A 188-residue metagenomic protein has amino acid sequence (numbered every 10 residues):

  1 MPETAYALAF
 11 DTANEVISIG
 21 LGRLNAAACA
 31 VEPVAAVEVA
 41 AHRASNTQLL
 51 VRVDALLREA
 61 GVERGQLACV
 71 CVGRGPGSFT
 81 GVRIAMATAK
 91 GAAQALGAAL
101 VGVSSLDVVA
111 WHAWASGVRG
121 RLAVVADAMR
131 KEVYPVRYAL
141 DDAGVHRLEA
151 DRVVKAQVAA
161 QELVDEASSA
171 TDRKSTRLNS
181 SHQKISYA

Functional and structural regions predicted by a protein language model:
P2-R74: N-terminal beta-alpha supersecondary unit
F10-A13, R52-V53, R74-G75, V82 (+3 more regions): Fold-independent oxyanion-binding glycine-rich loops and adjacent beta-strand/coil segments at enzyme active sites
N14, R130, H182: Short, glycine/acidic-enriched loop or turn micro-motifs at the edges of active sites
N25-E32, E38, A44, A99-R177: Surface "functional belts" at beta-alpha junctions
Q48-R52, A87, G91, V108: Short amphipathic alpha-helical face segments that pack within enzyme cores and frequently flank/anchor catalytic
L56-A60, A95, A113: Stable alpha-helical structural segments in soluble proteins, enriched in small hydrophobic residues
C71-G102: DPxDG-like acidic metal-binding loop motif
K174, L178-A188: Single conserved hydrophobic/aromatic residue that forms the stacking wall/gate of nucleotide- or nucleobase-binding
